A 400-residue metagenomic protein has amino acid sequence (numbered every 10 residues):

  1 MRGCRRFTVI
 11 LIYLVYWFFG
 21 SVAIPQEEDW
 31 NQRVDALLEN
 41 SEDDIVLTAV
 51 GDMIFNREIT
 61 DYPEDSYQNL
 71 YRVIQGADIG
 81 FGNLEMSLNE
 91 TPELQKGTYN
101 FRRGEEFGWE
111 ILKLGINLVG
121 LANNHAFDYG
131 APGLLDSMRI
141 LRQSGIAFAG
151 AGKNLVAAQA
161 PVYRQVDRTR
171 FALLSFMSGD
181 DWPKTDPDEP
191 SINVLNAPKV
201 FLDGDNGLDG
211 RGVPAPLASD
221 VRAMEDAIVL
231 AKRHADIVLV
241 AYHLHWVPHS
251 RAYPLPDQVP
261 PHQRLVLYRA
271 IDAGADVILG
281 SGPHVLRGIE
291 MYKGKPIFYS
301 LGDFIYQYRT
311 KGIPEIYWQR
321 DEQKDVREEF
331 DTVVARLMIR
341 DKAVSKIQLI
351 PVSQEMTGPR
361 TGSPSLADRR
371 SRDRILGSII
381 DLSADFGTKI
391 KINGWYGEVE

Functional and structural regions predicted by a protein language model:
M1-L11: Bacterial N-terminal signal peptides that target proteins for export
V9-F19: Bacterial N-terminal signal peptides
I24-E400: Acidic, metal/ion-coordinating pockets
